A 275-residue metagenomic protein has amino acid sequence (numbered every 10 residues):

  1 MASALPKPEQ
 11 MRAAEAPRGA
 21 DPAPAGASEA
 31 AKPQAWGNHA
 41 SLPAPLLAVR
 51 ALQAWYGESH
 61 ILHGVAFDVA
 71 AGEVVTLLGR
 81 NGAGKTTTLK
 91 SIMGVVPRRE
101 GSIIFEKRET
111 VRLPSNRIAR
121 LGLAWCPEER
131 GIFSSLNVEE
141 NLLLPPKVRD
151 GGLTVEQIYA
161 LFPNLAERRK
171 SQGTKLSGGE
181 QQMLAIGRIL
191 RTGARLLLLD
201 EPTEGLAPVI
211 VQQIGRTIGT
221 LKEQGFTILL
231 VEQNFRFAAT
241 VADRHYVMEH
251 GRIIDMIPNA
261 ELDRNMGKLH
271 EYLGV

Functional and structural regions predicted by a protein language model:
S3-E9, E15, P24-V275: Glycine-rich phosphate-binding loops of nucleotide-dependent enzymes
